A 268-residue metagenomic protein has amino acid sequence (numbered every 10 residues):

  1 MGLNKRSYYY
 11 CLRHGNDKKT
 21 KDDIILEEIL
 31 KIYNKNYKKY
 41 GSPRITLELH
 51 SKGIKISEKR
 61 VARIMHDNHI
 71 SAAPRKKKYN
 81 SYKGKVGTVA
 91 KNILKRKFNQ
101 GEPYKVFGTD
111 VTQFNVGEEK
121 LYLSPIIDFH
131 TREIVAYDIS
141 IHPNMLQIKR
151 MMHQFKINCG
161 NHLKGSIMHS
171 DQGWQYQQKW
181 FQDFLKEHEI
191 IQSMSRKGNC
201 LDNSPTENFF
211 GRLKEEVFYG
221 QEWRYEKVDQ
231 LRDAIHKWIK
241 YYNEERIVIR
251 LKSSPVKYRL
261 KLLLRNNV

Functional and structural regions predicted by a protein language model:
M1, Y8, I29, I45 (+14 more regions): Mobile genetic element proteins and their domesticated derivatives, centered on retroelements and DNA transposons
M1-G15, K35-K38, A234-S253: K/E-rich alpha-helical interaction surfaces of small helical-bundle regulatory domains
L3-S7, I24, Q147, W180 (+4 more regions): Generic alpha-helical secondary structure signal
K5-E102, N199, V256-L264: Basic, flexible linker segments flanking DNA-binding modules in nucleic acid-interacting mobile-element proteins
K83-K85, S170-Q172, Q178-K179, S195-K214 (+2 more regions): RNase H-like two-metal-ion nuclease catalytic core shared by retroviral integrases and related mobile-element nucleases
R96, Q100-V135, I141-M145: An active-site-proximal beta-strand-loop segment
E119, D138-N161: Active-site beta-loop-alpha junctions of metal-dependent nucleic acid enzymes, especially the RNase H-like/DDE
K186-I190, K214-V268: C-terminal domain-tail junction helix/linker
